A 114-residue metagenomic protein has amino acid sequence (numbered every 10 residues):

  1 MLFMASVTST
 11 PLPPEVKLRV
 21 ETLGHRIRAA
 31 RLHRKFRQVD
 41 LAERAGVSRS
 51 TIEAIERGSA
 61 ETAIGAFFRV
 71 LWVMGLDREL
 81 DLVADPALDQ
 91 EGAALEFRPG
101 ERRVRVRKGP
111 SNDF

Functional and structural regions predicted by a protein language model:
M1-F3: Short, Lys/Arg-enriched N-terminal segments with co-localized hydrophobic residues within the first ~10-30 amino acids
S6-H33: A short, Lys/Arg-rich alpha-helix, primarily the initiator
H25-D40, E101-G109: Short basic helix-loop element that most often maps to the first helix and adjoining turn of HTH DNA-binding modules
K35-E53: Short alpha-helical DNA-recognition segment
S59-W72: Short, basic-rich loop-to-helix N-cap that marks the start of a DNA-contacting helix
D81-F114: Short, charged recognition helix plus adjacent turn of helix-turn-helix-like nucleic-acid-binding domains
